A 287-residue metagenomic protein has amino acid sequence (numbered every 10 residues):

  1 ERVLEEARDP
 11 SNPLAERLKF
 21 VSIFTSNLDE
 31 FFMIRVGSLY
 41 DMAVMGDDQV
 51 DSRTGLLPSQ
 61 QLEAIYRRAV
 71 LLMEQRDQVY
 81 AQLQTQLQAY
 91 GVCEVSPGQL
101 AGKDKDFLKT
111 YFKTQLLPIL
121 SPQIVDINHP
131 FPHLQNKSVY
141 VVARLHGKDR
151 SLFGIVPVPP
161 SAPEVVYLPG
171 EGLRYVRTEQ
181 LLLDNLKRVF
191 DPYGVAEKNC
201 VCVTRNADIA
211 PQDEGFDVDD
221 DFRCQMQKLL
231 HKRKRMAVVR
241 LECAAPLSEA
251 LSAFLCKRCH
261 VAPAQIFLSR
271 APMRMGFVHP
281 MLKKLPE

Functional and structural regions predicted by a protein language model:
E1-E287: N-terminal localization/anchoring segments of enzymes in phospholipid and broader phosphate metabolism
